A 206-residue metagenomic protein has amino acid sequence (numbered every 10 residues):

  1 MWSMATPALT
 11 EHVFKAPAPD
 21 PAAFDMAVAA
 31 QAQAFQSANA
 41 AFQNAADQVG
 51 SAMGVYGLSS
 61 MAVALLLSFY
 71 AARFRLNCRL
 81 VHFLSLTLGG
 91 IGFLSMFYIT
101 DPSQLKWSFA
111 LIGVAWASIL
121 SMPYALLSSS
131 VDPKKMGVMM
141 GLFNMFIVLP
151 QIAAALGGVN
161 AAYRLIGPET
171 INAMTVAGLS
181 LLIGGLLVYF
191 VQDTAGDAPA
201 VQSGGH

Functional and structural regions predicted by a protein language model:
K15-L58, N172: Loop-to-transmembrane helix entry
F42, N77, N160-L182: A membrane-interface helix-boundary motif in multi-pass transporters
A62-N77: Helix-to-loop junctions at the C-terminal end of transmembrane segments in multipass secondary transporters
T87-T100: C-terminal ends and interior cores of transmembrane alpha-helices in multi-pass membrane transporters/permeases
Q104-I119: Hydrophobic core of transmembrane alpha-helices in multi-pass small-molecule transporters, especially MFS/SLC-type
S118-D132: Intracellular juxtamembrane helix-capping segments at the cytosolic ends of symmetry-related transmembrane helices
M136-L165: A late C-terminal transmembrane helix in Major Facilitator Superfamily
V148, A153, P168, T175-H206: Multi-pass alpha-helical transporter architecture, strongest for 12-TM Major Facilitator/SLC carriers used
